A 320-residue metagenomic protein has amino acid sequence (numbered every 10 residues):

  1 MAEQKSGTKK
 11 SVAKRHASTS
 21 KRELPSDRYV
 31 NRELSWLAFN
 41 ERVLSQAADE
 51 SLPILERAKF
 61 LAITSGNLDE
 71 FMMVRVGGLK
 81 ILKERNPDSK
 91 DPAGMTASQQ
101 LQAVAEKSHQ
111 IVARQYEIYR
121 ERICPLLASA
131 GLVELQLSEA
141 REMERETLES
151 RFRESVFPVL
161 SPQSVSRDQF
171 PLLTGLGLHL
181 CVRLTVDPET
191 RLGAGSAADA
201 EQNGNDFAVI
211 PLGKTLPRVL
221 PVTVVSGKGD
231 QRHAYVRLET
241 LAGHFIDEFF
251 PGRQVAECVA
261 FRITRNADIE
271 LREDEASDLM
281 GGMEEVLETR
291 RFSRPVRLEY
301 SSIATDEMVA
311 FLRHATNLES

Functional and structural regions predicted by a protein language model:
E3-S320: N-terminal non-catalytic structural scaffold regions of very large proteins
